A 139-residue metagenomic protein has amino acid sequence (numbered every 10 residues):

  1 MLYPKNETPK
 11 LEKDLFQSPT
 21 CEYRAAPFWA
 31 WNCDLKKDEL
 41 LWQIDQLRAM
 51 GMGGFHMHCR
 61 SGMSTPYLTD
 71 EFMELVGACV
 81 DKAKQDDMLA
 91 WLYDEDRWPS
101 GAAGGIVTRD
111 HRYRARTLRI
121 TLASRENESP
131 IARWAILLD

Functional and structural regions predicted by a protein language model:
M1-P19, R24, E39-M50, L68-D139: Mature extracytoplasmic enzyme cores
C21-F28, M57-S61: Acidic/histidine-rich, surface-exposed loop or edge segments in extracytoplasmic proteins
A26-D38: Active-site mouth loops of central-metabolism enzymes
F28-A30, G54-M57, A90-L92: Structural recognition of the beta-strand scaffold that forms the well-ordered cores of secreted hydrolase catalytic
W31-D34, R60-G62, E95-R97: Active-site beta-loop-alpha junctions enriched in small/polar residues
